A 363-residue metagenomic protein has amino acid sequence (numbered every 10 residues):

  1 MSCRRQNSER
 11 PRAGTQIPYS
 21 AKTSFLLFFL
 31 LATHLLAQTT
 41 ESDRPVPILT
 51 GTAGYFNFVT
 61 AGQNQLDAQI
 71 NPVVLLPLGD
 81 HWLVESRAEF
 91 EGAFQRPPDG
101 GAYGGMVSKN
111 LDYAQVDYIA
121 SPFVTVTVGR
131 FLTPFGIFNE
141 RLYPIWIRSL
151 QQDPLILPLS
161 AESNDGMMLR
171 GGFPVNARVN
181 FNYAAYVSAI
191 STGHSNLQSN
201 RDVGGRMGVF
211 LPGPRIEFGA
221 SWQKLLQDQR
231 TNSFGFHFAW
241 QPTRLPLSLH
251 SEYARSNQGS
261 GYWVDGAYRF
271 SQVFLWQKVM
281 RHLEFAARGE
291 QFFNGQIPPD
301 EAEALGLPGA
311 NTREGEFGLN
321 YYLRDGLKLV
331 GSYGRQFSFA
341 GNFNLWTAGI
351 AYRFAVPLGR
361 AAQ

Functional and structural regions predicted by a protein language model:
K22-H34: Bacterial N-terminal signal peptides
L35-T39: Boundary at the C-terminal end of the N-terminal hydrophobic targeting segment
T40-L49, Y55, G62-I190, S199-R201 (+3 more regions): Outer membrane beta-barrel
D43-P45, T50, H81, G208-L307 (+2 more regions): Detector for outer-membrane/organellar transmembrane beta-barrel domains, recognizing the amphipathic beta-strand
F58-L66, E91-F94, M106, L159-N164 (+5 more regions): Solvent-exposed loop/turn segments connecting transmembrane beta-strands in outer-membrane beta-barrel proteins
D80-V84, F123-V126, N176-F181, G213-F218 (+5 more regions): Repeated loop/turn-to-beta-strand initiation elements of outer-membrane beta-barrel proteins
L169, G266, N342-Q363: Outer-membrane beta-barrel "beta-signal"
